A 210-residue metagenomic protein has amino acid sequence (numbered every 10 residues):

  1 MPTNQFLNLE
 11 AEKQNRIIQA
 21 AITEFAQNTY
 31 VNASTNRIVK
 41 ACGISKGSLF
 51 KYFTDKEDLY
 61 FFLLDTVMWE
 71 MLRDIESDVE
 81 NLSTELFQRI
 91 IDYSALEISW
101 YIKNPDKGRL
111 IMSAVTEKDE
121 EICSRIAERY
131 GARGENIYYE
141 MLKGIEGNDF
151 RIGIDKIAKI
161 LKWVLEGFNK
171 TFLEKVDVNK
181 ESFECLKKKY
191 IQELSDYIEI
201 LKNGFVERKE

Functional and structural regions predicted by a protein language model:
M1-E12, K209-E210: N-terminal intrinsically disordered/low-complexity leader segments
P2, R16, E24-D58, F62: Helix-turn-helix
L63-D92, G134, Y138-E146: Amphipathic alpha-helical linker/stalk segments
S77-K103, I154-L161, L194: Hydrophobic alpha-helical connector segments
S99-I137, D155-K156, E184-K187: Short secondary-structure transition hinges
G131-L161, F205-E210: Hydrophobic alpha-helical bundle segments that form small-molecule/ligand-binding pockets
Y139-K143, G167-E210: C-terminal peripheral helix-coil segments that are non-catalytic and often amphipathic
